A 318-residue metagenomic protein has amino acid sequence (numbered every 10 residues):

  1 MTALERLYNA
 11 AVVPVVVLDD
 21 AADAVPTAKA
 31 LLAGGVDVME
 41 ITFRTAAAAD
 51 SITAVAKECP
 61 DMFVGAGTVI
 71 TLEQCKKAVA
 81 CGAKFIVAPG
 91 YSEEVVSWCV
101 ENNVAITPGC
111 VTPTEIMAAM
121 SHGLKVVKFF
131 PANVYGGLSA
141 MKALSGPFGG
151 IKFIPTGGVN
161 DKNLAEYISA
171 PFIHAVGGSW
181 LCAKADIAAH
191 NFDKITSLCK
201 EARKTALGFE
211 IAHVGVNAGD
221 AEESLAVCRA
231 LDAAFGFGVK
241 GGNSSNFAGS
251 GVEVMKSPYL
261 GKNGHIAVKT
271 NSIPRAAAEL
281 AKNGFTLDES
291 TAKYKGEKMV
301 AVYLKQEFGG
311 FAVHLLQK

Functional and structural regions predicted by a protein language model:
A3-V17, R203-C228, G261-V268: N-terminal beta-strand motif that seeds the catalytic metal site of vicinal oxygen chelate
P14, L31, A78, V127 (+2 more regions): Conserved, mostly hydrophobic/aromatic
V15-V17, D37-T45, M62-I70, A83-Y91 (+4 more regions): Catalytic beta/alpha-barrel core
T27, T71-C81, T114-H122, S139 (+1 more regions): Catalytic cores of alpha/beta
L32-D37, E58-M62, A80-I86, E101-T107 (+3 more regions): Glycine-enriched alpha-helix->loop->beta-strand junction motifs that scaffold or abut catalytic
P89-V95, K128-L138, F172-I195: Glycine-rich phosphate-binding active-site loops on the catalytic face of alpha/beta enzymes
C99-V104, A185-L207: C-terminal helical cap(s) of enzyme catalytic domains, especially alpha/beta-barrels
G251-K256, A281-K318: Vicinal oxygen chelate
